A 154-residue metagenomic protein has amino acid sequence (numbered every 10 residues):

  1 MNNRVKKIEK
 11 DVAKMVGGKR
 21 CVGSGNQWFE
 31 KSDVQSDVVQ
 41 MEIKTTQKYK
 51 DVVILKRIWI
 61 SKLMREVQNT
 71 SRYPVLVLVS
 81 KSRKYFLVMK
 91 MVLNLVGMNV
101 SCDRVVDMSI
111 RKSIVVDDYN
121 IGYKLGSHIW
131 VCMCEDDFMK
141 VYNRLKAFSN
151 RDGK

Functional and structural regions predicted by a protein language model:
M1-K154: Catalytic phosphate/metal-binding cores of nucleic-acid and nucleotide-processing enzymes, i.e., regions that mediate
